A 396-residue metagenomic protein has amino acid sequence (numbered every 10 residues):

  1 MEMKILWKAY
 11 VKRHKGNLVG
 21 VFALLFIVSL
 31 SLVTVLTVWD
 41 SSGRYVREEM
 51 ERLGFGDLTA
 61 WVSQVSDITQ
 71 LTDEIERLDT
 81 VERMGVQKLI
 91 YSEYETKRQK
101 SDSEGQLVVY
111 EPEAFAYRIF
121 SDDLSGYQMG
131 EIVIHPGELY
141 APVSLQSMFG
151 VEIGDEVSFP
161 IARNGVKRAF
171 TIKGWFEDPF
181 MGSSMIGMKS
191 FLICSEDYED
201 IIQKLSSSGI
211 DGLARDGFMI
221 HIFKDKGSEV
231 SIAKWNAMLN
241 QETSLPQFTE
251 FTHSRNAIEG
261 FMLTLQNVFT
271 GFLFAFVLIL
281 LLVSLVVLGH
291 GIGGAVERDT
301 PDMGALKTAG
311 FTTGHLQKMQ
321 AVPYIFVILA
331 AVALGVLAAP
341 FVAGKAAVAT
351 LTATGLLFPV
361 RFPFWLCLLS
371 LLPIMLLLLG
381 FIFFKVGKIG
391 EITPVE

Functional and structural regions predicted by a protein language model:
M1, E391-E396: Short cytosolic juxtamembrane segments of multi-pass membrane proteins
M1-V33, A321: N-terminal Sec/SRP start-transfer signal
M3-K4, K8, V19, R255-I258 (+3 more regions): Alpha-helical membrane-protein architecture signal
H14, V286-F326: Interfacial "coupling" helices/loops that link adjacent transmembrane helices in transporter permeases
D40-S254: Basic-flanked hydrophobic alpha-helices used for secretion and membrane insertion
E152, T312-T313, T393: Short coil/turn motifs that cap or connect alpha-helices
L263-L281, W365: N-terminal membrane-entry
G289-A295, D299-P301, I325-L357, F364-E391: Small-residue-rich transmembrane alpha-helices
